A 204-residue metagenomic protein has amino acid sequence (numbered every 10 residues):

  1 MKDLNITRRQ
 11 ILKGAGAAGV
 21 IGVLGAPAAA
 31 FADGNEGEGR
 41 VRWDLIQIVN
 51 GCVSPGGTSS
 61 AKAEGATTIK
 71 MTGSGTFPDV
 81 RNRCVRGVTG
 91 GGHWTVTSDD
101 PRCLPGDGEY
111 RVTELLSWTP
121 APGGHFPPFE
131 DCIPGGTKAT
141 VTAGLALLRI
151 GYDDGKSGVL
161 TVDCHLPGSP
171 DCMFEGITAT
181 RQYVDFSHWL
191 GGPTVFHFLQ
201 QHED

Functional and structural regions predicted by a protein language model:
M1-I6, A17-L24: N-terminal secretory signal peptides
A28-F31: Sec/Tat signal peptide C-region and signal peptidase I cleavage site
D33-V96, D185-D204: N-terminal segment immediately downstream of the Sec signal-peptide cleavage site in secreted/extracellular proteins
A63-L160: Predominantly extracellular/secreted and cell-surface proteins with exposed, flexible low-complexity segments
K156-D204: A eukaryote-biased signal for long
